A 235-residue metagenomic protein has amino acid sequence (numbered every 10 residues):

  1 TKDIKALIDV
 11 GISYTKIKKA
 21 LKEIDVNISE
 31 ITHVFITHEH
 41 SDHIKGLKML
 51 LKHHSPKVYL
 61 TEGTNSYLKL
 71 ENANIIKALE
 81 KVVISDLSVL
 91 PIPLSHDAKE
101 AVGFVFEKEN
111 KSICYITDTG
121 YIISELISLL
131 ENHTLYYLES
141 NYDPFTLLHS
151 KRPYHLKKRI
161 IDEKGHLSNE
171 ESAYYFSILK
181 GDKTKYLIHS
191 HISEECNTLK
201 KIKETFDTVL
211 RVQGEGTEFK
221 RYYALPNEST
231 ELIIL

Functional and structural regions predicted by a protein language model:
T1-I24, V102-D118, L135: Conserved beta-strand hairpin/beta-sheet module of binuclear metal-dependent hydrolase folds, prominently
I4, S13-L60, T134: Active-site metal-binding motif and surrounding structural segment of the metallo-beta-lactamase
L7-G11, I31-E39, Y59-E62, C114-T117 (+3 more regions): Active-site neighborhood of phospho(di)ester-bond hydrolases with catalytic His/Asp-centered motifs
H40-I44, S66-Y67, A98-K99, I122-S124 (+2 more regions): Active-site environment of divalent metal-dependent phosphoester hydrolases
K45-H54, N65, N197-E204: Metal-dependent catalytic neighborhoods of phosphoester/phosphodiester hydrolases
L60-K111: Metallo-beta-lactamase
S124-A224: Cap/insert and terminal regions of metallo-dependent hydrolase folds
F219-L235: Short, basic/aromatic-enriched C-terminal tail that caps enzymatic domains
